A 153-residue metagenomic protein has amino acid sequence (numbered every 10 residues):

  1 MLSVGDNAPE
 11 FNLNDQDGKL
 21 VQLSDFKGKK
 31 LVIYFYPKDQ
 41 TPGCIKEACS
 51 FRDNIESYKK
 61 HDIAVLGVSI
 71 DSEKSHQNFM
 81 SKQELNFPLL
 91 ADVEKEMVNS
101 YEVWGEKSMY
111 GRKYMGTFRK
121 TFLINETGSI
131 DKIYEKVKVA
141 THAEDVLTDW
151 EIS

Functional and structural regions predicted by a protein language model:
M1-S153: Chalcogenol-based redox active-site neighborhoods
